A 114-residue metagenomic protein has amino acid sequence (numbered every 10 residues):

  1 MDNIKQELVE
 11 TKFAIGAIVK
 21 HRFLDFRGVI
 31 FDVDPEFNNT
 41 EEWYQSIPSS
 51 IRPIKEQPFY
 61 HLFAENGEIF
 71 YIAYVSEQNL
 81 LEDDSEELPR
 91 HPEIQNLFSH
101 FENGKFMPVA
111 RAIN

Functional and structural regions predicted by a protein language model:
M1-I18, L24-R27, D34-F37, R111-N114: Mixed-charge, Lys/Arg-rich low-complexity intrinsically disordered regions
R22, F31, E65: Structured beta-strand/turn binding interfaces of compact recognition modules in eukaryotic regulators
I30-F31, E42: Short amphipathic alpha-helical leader/targeting segments
F31-V33, Y74-V75: Surface loops and adjacent helix of pleckstrin homology
F37-S46: Short, solvent-exposed secondary-structure boundary/capping segments
R52-N114: Intrinsically disordered, low-complexity, charged/polar segments
